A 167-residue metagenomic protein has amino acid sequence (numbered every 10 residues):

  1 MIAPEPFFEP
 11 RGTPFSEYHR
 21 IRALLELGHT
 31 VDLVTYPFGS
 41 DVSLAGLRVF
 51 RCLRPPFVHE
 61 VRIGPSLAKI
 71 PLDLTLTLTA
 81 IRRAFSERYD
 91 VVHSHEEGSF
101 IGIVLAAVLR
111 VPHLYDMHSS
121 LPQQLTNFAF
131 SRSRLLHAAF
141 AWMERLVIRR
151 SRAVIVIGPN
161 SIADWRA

Functional and structural regions predicted by a protein language model:
M1-D41, A45, E87, A153 (+1 more regions): N-terminal subdomain of nucleotide-sugar transferases
E5-F8, P56-F57, S120, N127-F128: A short, flexible beta-alpha/helix-coil linker loop
E9, D41, I101, Q123-Q124: Generic structural signal for helix capping and beta-alpha/helix-loop junctions
H19, L78-F85, F100, V104-V108 (+2 more regions): Membrane-proximal helix-turn-helix segments that form the acceptor-binding/catalytic region of lipid-linked
D32-T35, F50-R51, R134-A167: Donor nucleotide-sugar binding/catalytic pocket of nucleotide-sugar-dependent glycosyltransferases
R48-T79, F128-R132: A short, charged, and often flexible helix/loop element on the N-terminal side of the glycosyltransferase catalytic
D73-T77, V91-R110, L114-Q123, P159-I162: An aromatic- and histidine-rich active-site surface loop
H113, F128-A139: A short alpha/beta connector and helix-capping loop motif
